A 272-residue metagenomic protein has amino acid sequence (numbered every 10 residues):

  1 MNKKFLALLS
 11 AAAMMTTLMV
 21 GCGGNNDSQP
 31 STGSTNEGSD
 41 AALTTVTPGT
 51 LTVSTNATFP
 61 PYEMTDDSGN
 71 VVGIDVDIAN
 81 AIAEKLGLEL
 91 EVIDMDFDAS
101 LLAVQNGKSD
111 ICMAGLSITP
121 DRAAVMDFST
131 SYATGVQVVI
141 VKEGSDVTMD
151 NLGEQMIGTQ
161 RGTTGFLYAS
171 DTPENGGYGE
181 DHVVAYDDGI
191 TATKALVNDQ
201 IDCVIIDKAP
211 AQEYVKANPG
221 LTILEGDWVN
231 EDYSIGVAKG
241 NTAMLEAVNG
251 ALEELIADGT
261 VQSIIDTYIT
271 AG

Functional and structural regions predicted by a protein language model:
L18-T35: Bacterial lipoprotein signal-peptidase II cleavage site
N26, V76-K85, S145, N151-M156 (+2 more regions): Extended ligand-binding regions for polar small-molecule ligands
G33, E37-G115: Extracytoplasmic small-molecule ligand-binding "clamshell" domains of the periplasmic binding protein/Venus flytrap
A57, A133-V141, K208, Q212-E253 (+1 more regions): Periplasmic-binding protein-like
A57-P60, V71-E84, L116, V136-D188 (+2 more regions): Bilobed "Venus flytrap"/periplasmic-binding protein-like clamshell domains and structurally analogous long
V76, E91-A103, G144, V183-A195 (+1 more regions): Short helix-initiation/N-cap motifs at beta->coil->alpha
N80, E84, E89-N151, T222 (+1 more regions): Acidic, polar ligand-binding/catalytic clefts
A99, L116-A124, S170, A195-N198 (+1 more regions): A ligand-binding cleft/hinge motif common to bilobed small-molecule-binding domains
